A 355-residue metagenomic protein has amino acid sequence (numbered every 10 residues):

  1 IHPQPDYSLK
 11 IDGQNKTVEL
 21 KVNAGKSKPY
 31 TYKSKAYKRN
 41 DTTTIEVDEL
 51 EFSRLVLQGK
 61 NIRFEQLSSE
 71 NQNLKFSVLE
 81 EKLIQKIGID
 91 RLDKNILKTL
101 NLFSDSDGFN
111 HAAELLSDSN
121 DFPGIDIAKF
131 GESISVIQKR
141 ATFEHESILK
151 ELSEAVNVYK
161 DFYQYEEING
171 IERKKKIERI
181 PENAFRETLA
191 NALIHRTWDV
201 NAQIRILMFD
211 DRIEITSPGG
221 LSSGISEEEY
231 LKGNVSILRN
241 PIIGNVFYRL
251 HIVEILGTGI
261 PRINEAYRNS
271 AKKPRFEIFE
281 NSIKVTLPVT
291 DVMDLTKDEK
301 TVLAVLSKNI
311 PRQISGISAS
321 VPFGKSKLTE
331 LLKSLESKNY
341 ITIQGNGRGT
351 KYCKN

Functional and structural regions predicted by a protein language model:
I1-Y37: Divalent-cation
G25-S27, K35, R39-A202, M208-G224 (+2 more regions): Active-site helix-to-loop segments that bind/position phosphate- or nucleotide-bearing substrates and donors across
N183, E227-S270: ATP phosphate-binding glycine-rich loop and adjacent ATP-lid/helix-beta elements within ATP-binding kinase/ATPase
A271-E277: Glycine-rich ATP-binding loops of the HATPase_c
V289-T290, L295-D298, I343-N355: Short, cationic-aromatic polyanion-contact patches
D294-F323: Short amphipathic alpha-helical interface segments
P322-S334: Short amphipathic alpha-helical interaction segments
N339: Glycine-centered, phosphate/nucleic-acid-interacting loop/turn motifs that mediate DNA/RNA or nucleotide
